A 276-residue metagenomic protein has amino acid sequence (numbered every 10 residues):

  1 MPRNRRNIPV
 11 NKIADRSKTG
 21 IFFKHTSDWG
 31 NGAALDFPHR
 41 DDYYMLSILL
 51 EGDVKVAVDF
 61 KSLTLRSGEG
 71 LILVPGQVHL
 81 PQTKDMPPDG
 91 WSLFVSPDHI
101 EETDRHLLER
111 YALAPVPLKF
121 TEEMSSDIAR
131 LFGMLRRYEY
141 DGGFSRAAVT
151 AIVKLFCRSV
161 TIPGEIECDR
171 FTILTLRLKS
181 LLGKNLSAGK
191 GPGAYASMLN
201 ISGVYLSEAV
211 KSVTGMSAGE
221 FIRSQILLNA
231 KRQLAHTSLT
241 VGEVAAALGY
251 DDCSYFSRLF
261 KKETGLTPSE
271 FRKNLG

Functional and structural regions predicted by a protein language model:
M1-A57, L63: Generic protein-terminus/edge-of-domain signal
P2-K18, Q82-R137: A hydrophobic/aromatic-rich effector-binding and dimerization subdomain of bacterial HTH-type transcriptional regulators
K55-A57, L73, H79-D85: Short beta-strand His + acidic residue motifs that chelate non-heme Fe in jelly-roll/DSBH and cupin folds
F60-V74: Short acidic-glycine-tyrosine-enriched beta hairpin
G68, L206, Y255-F256, F260: Short hydrophobic/aromatic patch on the recognition helix
M134-G143, F156-E165, L178-A194, A209-T214 (+3 more regions): Basic, amphipathic alpha-helical hairpins
S212-S254, K273-G276: Terminal helix-turn-helix DNA-binding modules in bacterial transcription factors
S257-G276: …primarily DNA-binding HTH/wHTH and HhH modules…
